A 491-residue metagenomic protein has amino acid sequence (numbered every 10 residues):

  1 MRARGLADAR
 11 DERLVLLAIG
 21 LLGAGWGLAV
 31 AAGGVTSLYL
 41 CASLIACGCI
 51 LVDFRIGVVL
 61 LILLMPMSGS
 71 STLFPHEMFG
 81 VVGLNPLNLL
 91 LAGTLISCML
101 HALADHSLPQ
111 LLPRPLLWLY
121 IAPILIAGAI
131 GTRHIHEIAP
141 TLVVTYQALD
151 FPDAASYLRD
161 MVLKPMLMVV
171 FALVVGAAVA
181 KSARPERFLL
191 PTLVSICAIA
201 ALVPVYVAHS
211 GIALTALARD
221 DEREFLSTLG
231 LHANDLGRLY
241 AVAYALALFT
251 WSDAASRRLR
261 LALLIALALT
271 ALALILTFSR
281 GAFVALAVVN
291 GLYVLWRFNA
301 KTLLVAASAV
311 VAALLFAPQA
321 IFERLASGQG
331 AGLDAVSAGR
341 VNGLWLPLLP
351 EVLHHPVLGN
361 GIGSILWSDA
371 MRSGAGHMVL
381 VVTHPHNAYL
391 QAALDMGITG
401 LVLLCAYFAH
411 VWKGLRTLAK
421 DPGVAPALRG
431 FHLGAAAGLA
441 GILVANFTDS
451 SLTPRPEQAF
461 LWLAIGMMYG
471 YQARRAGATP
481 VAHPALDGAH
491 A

Functional and structural regions predicted by a protein language model:
R2-L28, A42-C49, L117, I121-A129 (+10 more regions): Alpha-helical transmembrane segments of multi-pass inner-membrane proteins
A9-A104, I126-R133, I442-V444: N-terminal signal-anchor transmembrane segment
G23, A245, L304, S308 (+1 more regions): Transmembrane alpha-helices of multi-pass inner-membrane enzymes
A31, G131-R133, K181, P204-G211 (+4 more regions): A membrane-periplasm/extracellular boundary helix in multi-pass inner-membrane enzymes that assemble envelope glycans
G33-T36, V82-P86, D160-P165, T228-A243 (+4 more regions): Membrane-interface micro-motifs in multi-pass membrane enzymes
V52-I62, L108-I121, F188-T192, A262-L263 (+1 more regions): Membrane-interfacial loop-to-transmembrane alpha-helix junctions, especially the N-terminal start
G83-T94, P115-L125, A129, I135-A177 (+1 more regions): Aromatic-anchored transmembrane helix interface
S227, E323-L346, H354, L358-M396 (+1 more regions): Long extracytoplasmic/lumenal interhelical loops at the membrane interface of multi-pass membrane proteins
